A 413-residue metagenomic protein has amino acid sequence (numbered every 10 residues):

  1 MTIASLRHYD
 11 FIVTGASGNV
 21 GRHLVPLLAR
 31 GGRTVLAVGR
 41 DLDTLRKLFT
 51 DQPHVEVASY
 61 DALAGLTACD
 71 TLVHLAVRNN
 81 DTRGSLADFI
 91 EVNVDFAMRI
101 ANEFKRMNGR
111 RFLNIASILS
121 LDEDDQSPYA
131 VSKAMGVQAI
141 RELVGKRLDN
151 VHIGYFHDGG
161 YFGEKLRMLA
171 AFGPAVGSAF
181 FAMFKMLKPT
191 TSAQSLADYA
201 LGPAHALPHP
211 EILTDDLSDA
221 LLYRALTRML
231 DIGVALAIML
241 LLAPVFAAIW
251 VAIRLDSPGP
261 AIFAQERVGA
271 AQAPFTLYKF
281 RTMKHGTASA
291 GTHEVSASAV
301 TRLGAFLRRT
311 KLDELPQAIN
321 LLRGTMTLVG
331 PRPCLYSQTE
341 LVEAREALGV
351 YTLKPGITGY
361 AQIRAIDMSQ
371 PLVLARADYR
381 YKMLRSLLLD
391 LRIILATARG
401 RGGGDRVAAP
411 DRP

Functional and structural regions predicted by a protein language model:
Y9-G31: N-terminal Rossmann NAD(P)H-binding glycine-rich loop of SDR-like oxidoreductase domains
H54-D95, E103, L119-D124: NAD(P)H-binding glycine-rich loop region in Rossmannoid oxidoreductase-like domains and their noncatalytic homologs
M98-V131, D149: Conserved Rossmann-fold NAD(P)-dependent oxidoreductase catalytic core, especially the SDR/UDP-sugar
L121-P128, D149-A179: Flexible, glycine-rich beta-alpha linker
Q126-H152: Active-site Tyr-X1-5-Lys
D219-H285, I393-P413: A hydrophobic, helix-centered structural microdomain
E294-L353, I394-T397: A short, structured surface patch at a secondary-structure boundary
V350-P413: C-terminal terminal-structure detector
